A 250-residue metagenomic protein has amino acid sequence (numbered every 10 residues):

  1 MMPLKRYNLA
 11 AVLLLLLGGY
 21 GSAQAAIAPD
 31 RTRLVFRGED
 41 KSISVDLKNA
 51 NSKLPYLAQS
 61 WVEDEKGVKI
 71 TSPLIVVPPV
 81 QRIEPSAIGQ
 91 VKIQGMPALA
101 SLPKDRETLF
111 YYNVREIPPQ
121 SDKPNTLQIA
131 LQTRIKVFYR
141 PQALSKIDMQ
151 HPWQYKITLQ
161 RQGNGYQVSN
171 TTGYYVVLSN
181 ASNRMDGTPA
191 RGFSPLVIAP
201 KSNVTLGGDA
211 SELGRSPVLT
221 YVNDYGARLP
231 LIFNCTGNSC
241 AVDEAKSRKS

Functional and structural regions predicted by a protein language model:
M1-A11: Bacterial N-terminal signal peptides that target proteins for export
A11-V12, A23: Cleavable N-terminal signal peptides
L17-Q24: C-terminal segment of classical bacterial N-terminal signal peptides
Q24-K48, I147-R161: Beta-sheet-dominated interaction scaffolds and their linkers
I43-N49, I93, F110-R115, Y166-N170: Buried hydrophobic-core signal for structured, non-transmembrane domains
N51-V68, T171-T188: Short acidic, flexible loop segments centered on an aromatic residue
V68-A100, T188-G214: Intrinsically disordered, low-complexity Pro/Gly/Ser/Thr-rich segments with frequent PxxP/GP/PP motifs and embedded
A98-L144, D148, L213-S250: Terminal connector regions
